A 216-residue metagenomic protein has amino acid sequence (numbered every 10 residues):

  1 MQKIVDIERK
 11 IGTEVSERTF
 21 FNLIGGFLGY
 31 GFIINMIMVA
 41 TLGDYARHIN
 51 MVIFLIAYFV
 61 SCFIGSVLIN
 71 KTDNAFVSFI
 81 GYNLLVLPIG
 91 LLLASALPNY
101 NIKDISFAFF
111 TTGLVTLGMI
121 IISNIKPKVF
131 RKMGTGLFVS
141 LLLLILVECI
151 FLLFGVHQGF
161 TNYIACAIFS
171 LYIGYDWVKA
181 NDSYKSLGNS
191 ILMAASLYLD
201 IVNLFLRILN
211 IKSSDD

Functional and structural regions predicted by a protein language model:
M1-D216: A hydrophobic alpha-helical transmembrane-helix feature that marks the membrane cores and membrane-interface segments
